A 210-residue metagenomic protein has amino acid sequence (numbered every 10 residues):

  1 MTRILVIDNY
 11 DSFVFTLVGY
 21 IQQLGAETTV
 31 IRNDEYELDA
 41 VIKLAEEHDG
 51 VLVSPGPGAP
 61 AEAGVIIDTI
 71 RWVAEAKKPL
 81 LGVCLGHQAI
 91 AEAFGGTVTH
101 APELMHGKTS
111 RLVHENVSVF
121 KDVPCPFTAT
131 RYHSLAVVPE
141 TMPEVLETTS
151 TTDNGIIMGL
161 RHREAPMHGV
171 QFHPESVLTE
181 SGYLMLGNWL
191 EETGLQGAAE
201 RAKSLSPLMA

Functional and structural regions predicted by a protein language model:
M1-L5: Extreme N-terminal starter segment of soluble prokaryotic enzymes
D8-N9: Acidic di-acidic motifs
V18-E27: Two-component/phosphorelay signaling modules centered on CheY-like receiver
E27-E35: A short beta-strand-loop structural module common to alpha/beta enzyme folds
E37-H48, T141: Short amphipathic alpha-helix with an adjacent loop that forms part of the alpha/beta core around
L44, H48-D122, P126-T128, L186: Cysteine-nucleophile active-site neighborhood
S118-A165: Catalytic beta-strand/loop cores that center a nucleophilic Ser/Cys/Thr and support acyl-enzyme chemistry
V177-A210: Acyltransferase
